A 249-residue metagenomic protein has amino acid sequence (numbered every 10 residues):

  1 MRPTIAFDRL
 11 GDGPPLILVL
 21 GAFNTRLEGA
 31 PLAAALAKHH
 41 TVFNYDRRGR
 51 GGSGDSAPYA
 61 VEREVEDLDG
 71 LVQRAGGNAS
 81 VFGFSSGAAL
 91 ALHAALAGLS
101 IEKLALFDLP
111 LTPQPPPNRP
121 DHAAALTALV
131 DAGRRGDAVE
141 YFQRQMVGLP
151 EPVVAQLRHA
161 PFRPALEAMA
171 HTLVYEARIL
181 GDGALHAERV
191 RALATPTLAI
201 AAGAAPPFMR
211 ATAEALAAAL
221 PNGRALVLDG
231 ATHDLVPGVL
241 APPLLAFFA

Functional and structural regions predicted by a protein language model:
M1-G54, G77: Conserved HGGG/HGGXW glycine-rich cap/lid loop of the alpha/beta-hydrolase fold
R63-A79: Conserved acidic catalytic loop of the alpha/beta-hydrolase fold
N78-P115: Conserved hydrolase catalytic core segment
L109, P113-F162, E176-A177: Helix-rich cap/lid subdomain of alpha/beta-hydrolase
P161-L185: Hydrophobic, aromatic-rich cap/lid helix
L193, A199-A201: Short beta-strand/loop motif that positions the catalytic acidic residue of the alpha/beta-hydrolase fold
P206-T212: Conserved alpha/beta-hydrolase "acid-adjacent" motif
P221-A249: Catalytic active-site module of serine/aspartate enzymes centered on a nucleophile-bearing elbow/loop
